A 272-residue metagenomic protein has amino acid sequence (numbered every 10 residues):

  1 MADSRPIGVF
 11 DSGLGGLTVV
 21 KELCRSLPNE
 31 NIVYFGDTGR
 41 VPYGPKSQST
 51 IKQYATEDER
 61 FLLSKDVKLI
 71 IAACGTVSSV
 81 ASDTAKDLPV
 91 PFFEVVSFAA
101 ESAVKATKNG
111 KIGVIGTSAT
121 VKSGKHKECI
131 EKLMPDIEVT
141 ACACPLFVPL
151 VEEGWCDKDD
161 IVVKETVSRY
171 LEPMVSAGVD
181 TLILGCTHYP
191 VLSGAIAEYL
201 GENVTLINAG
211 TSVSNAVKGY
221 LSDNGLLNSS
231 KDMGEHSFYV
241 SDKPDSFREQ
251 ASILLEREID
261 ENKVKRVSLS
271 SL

Functional and structural regions predicted by a protein language model:
M1-L272: Non-catalytic structural scaffold of enzyme domains
